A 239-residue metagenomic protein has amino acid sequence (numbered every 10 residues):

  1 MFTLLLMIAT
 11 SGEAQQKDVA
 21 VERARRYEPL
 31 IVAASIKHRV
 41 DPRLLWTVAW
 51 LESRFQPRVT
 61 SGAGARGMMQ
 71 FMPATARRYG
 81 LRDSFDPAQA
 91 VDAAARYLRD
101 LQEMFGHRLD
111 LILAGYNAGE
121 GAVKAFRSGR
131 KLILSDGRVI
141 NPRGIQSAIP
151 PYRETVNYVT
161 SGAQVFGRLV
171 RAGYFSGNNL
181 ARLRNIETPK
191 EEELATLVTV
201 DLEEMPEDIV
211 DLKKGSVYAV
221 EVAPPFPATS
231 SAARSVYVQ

Functional and structural regions predicted by a protein language model:
M1-I36, P57-R58, R77-L81, K214 (+1 more regions): N-terminal export signals and maturation junctions of secreted/periplasmic proteins
K17-E28, K37-H38, P42, T60-M69 (+3 more regions): Solvent-exposed, acidic/flexible segments
I31-V32, V40-Q56, V91-R96, D110-A118 (+1 more regions): Short, functionally critical alpha-helical segments immediately adjacent to catalytic or ligand/cofactor-binding
L44-W46, F85, G106-G115, G173-L180: Surface-exposed patches in mature extracellular/periplasmic domains of secreted proteins
R54-T60, L101-M104, E120-R130: Secretory-pathway/luminal and periplasmic proteins that interact with or process carbohydrate-rich
G62-L81, Q89-L98, S135-N141, G162: Substrate-binding/active-site groove segments that recognize and process beta-1,4-linked N-acetyl-hexosamine
I112-A172: Catalytic and substrate-binding regions of cell-wall glycan-acting enzymes that process beta-1,4-linked
G173-Q239: Low-complexity, Gly/Ser/Thr/Pro-rich intrinsically disordered linker/tail segments
